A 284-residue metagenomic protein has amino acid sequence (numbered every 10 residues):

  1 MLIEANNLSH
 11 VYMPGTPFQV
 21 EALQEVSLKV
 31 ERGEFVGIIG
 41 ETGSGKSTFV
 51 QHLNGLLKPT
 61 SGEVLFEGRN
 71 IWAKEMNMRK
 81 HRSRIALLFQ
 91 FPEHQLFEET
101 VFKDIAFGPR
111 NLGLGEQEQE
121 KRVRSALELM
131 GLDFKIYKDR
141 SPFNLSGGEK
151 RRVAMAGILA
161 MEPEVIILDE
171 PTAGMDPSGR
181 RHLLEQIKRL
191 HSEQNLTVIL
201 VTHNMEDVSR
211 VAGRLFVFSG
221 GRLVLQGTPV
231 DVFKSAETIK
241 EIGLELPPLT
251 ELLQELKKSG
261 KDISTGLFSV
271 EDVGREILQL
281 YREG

Functional and structural regions predicted by a protein language model:
M1-L2, V11-E25, K74-N77: A short, flexible loop at the N-terminus of ABC-type nucleotide-binding domains that lies
P14, E63-K80: ABC ATPase NBD Q-loop/coupling interface
N54: Helix-to-loop junction immediately C-terminal to a conserved catalytic motif
S141-L145, E149: Conserved ABC ATPase signature
E162: Conserved catalytic motifs of ABC-family nucleotide-binding domains
I166-D169: Catalytic Walker B motif of ABC-type/P-loop ATPase nucleotide-binding domains
G220-G221: Conserved ABC ATPase "signature" C-loop
